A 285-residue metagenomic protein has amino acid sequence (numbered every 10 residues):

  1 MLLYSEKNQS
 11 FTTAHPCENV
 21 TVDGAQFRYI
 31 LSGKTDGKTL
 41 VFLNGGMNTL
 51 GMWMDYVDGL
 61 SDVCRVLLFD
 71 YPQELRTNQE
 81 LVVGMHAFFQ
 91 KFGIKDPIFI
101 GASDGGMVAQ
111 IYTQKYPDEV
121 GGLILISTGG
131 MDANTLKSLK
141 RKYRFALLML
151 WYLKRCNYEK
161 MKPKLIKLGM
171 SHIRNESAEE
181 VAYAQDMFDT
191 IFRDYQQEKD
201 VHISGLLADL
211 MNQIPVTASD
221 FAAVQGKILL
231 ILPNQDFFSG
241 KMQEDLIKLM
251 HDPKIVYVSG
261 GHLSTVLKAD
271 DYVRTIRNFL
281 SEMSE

Functional and structural regions predicted by a protein language model:
M1-K38, V63-C64, K95, S281-E285: Alpha/beta-hydrolase fold catalytic core
A25-L75: Conserved HGGG/HGGXW glycine-rich cap/lid loop of the alpha/beta-hydrolase fold
D58-G59, A223-G260: Conserved loop-alpha-helix segment in the C-terminal half of the alpha/beta-hydrolase fold that carries the catalytic
L67-D104: Active-site loop/oxyanion-hole signature of alpha/beta-hydrolase fold enzymes
G106-P117, L123: Short glycine-enriched nucleophile-adjacent loop and the immediately C-terminal alpha-helix near the catalytic center
Q114, L123-R155: Flexible "cap/lid" loop of the alpha/beta hydrolase fold
N134-L136, C156-A222: Conserved alpha/beta-hydrolase catalytic His-Asp/Glu region
G260-V273: Catalytic histidine-centered segment of alpha/beta-hydrolase-like enzymes
